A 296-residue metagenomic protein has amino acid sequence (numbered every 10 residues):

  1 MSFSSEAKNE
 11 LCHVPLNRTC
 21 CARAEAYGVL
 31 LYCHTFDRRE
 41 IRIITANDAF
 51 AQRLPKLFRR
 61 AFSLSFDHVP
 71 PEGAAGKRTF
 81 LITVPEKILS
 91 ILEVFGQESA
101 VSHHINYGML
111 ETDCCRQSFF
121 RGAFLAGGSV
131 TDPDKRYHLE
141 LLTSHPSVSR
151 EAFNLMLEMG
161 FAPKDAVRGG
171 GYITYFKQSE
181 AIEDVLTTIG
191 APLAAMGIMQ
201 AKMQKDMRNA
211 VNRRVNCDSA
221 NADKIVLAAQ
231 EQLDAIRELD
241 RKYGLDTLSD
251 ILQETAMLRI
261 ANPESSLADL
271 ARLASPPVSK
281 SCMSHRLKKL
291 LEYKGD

Functional and structural regions predicted by a protein language model:
M1-E40, I44-L54, F58: N-terminal, positively charged regions that mediate nucleic acid binding
P15-R23, M109-R116, D246-D250: Structural motif
A24-Y32, S118-A126, M257: Short, hydrophobic/amphipathic alpha-helical patches that form generic packing surfaces within helical domains
H34-F36, D132, D165-A166, Q232-R237: Short acidic (Asp/Glu) and glycine-rich catalytic loops that position anionic groups and cofactors
F36-R42, D134-R136, S266-A268: Short acidic, hydrophobic short linear motifs in intrinsically disordered regions
T45, Q52, K56-M199: DNA-contacting interfaces and partner/effector-binding or oligomerization modules in DNA-centric proteins
T188-K288: Extended mid-to-C-terminal alpha-helical interaction segments
L287-D296: Short, solvent-exposed alpha-helical "recognition" segments
